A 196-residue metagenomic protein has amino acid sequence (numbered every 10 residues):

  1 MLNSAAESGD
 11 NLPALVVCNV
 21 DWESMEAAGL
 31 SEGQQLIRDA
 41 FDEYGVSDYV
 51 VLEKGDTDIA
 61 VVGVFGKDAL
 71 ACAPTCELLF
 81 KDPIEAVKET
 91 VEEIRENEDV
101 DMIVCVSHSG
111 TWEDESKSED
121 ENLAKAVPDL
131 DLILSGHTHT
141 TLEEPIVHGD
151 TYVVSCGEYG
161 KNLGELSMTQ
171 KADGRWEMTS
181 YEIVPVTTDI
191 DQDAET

Functional and structural regions predicted by a protein language model:
M1-D189: Acidic, metal/ion-coordinating pockets
Q192-T196: Charged, amphipathic alpha-helical linkers/stalks
